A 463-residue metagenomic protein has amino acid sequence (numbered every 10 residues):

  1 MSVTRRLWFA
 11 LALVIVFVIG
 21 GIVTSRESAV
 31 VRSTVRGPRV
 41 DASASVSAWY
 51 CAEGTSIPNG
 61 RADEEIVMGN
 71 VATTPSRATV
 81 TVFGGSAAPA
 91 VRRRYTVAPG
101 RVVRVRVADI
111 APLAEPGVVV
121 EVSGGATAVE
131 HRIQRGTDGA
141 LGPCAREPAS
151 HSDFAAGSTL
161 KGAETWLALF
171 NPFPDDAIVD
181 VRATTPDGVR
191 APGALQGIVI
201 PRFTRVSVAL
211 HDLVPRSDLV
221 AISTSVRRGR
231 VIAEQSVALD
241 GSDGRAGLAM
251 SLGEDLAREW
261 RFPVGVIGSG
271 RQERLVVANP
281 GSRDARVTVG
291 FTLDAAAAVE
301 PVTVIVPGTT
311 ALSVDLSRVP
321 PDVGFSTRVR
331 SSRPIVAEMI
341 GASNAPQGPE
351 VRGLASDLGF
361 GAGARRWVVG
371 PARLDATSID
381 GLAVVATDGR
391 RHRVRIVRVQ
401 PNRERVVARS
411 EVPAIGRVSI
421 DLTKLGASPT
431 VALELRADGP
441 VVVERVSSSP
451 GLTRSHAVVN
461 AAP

Functional and structural regions predicted by a protein language model:
R5-S28, A78, V120, I222-T224 (+5 more regions): Hydrophobic alpha-helical membrane segments, chiefly transmembrane helices and signal peptide h-regions, characterized
R5-V67, A126-P172, R230-P280, I335-D388 (+1 more regions): Conserved functional hotspot residues at active sites or interaction interfaces
I57-G60, M68-P99, I110, V118-T137 (+1 more regions): Post-signal-peptide, soluble extracytosolic/periplasmic N-terminal scaffold domains of envelope/secretory systems
E65-A88, S123, A168-A191, S225-R227 (+4 more regions): Short acidic, flexible loop segments centered on an aromatic residue
P75, L113-E115, D176, S217-L219 (+4 more regions): Extracellular Ig-like/FN3 beta-sandwich strand-entry sites
F83-G117, G188-S217, A296-S326, P401-S428: Intrinsically disordered, low-complexity Pro/Gly/Ser/Thr-rich segments with frequent PxxP/GP/PP motifs and embedded
E115-G124, D218-R228, G324-R333, P429-G439 (+1 more regions): Short, aromatic- and glycine-rich surface loops/edge beta-strands on solvent-exposed regions
R205-V226, I232, A238-G241, A246-D255 (+3 more regions): Extended non-catalytic domains of envelope/secretory-pathway proteins
